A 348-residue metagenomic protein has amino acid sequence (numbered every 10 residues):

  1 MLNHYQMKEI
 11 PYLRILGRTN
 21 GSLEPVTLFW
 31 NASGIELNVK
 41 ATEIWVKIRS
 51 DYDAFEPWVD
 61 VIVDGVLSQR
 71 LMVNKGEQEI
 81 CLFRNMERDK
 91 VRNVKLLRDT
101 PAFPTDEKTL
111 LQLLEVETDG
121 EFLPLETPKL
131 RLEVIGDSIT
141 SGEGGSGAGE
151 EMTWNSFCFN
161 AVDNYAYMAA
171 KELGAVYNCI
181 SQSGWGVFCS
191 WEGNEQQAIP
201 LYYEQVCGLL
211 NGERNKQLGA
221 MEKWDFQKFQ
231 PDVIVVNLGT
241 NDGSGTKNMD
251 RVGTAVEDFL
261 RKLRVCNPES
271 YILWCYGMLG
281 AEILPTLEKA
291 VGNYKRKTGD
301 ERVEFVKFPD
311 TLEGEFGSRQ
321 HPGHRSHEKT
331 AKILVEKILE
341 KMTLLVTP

Functional and structural regions predicted by a protein language model:
M1-I135, I139-A161, T343-P348: N-terminal secretory targeting modules
T127, F229, R264-N267: Short, conserved loop/helix-junction motifs that constitute active-site signature segments in enzyme catalytic cores
R131-I135, T140, Y177-S181, D232-N237 (+2 more regions): Structural recognition of the beta-strand scaffold that forms the well-ordered cores of secreted hydrolase catalytic
T140, G174, G239, R261-P268 (+3 more regions): Sec-exported extracytoplasmic/periplasmic mature domains
E151-T254, M278-A290, G317, H321: Conserved SGNH/GDSL esterase-like catalytic core that processes O-acyl groups on lipids and polysaccharides
G253-E257, R261, V265-C266, C275: Pan-zinc metallopeptidase signature
P268-E269, G299: Proline-centered flexible-loop/turn and helix-kink motifs
M278-P348: Catalytic His-Asp segment of secreted/periplasmic serine-dependent ester chemistry enzymes
